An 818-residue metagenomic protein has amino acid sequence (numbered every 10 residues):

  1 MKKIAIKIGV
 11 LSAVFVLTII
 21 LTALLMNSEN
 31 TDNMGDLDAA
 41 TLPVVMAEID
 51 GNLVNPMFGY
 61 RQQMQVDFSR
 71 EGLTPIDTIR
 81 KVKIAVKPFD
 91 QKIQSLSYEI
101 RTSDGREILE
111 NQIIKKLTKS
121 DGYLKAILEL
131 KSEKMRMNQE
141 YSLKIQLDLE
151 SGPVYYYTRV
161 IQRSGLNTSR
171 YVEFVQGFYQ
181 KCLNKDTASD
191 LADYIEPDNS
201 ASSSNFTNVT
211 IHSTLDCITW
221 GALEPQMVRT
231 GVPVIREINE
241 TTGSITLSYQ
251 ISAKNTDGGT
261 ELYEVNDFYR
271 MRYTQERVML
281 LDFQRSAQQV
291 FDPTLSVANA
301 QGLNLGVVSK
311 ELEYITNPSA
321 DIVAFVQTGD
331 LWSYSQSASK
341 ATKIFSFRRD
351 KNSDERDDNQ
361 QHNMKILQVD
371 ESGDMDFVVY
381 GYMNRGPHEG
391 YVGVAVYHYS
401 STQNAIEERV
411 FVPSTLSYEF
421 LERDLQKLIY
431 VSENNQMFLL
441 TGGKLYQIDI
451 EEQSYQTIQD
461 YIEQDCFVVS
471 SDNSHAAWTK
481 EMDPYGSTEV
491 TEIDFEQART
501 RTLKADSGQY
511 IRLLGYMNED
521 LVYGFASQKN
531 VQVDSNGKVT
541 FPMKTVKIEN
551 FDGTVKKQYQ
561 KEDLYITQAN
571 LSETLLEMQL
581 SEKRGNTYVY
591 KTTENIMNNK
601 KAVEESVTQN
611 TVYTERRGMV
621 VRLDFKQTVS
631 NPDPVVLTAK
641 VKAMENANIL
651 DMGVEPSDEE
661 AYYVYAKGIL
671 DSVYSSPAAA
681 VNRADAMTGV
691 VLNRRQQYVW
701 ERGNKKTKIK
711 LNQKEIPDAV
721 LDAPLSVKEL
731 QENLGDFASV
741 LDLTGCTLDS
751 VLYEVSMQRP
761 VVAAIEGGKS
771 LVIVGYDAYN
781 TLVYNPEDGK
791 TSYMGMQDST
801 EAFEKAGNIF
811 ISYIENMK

Functional and structural regions predicted by a protein language model:
M1-V16: N-terminal Sec-pathway targeting helices
V14, I20-T31, D67-K83, S95-Y123 (+3 more regions): Surface-exposed, charged secondary-structure patches
A39-E99, D104-I108, E140-L223, V297-K340 (+14 more regions): Core segments of small alpha/beta cavity-forming domains
E110-Q112, F283, A341-D350, A405-S414 (+3 more regions): Beta-propeller fold detector
Y141, E237-I251, G373-V379, L521-A526 (+2 more regions): A short hydrophobic beta-strand element
G390-N404, V490-Q497, K538-G553, M597-N598: Beta-propeller blade signature
Q464, R501-L513, T554-S572: Conserved blade-ending motifs and adjacent loop-strand segments that build the rim/top face of beta-propeller domains
K710-K818: Conserved active-site-adjacent core of cysteine acyl-enzyme catalytic domains
